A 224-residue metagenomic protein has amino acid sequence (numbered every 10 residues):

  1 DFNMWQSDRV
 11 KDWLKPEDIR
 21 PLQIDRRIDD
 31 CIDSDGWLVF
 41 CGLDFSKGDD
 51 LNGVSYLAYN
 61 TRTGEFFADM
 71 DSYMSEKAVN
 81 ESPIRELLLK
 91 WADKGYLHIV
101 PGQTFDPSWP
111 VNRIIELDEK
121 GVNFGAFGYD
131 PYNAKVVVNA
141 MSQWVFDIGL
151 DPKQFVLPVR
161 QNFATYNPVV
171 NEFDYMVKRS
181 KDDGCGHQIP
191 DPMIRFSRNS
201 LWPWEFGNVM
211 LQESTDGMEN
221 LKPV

Functional and structural regions predicted by a protein language model:
D1-Q161, N167, N171, F196-V224: RNase H-like, metal-dependent nuclease domains and their acidic two-metal-ion catalytic environment used
Q161-I189: Core RecA-like ATPase module of SF1/SF2 helicases and allied nucleic-acid translocases
P192-I194: Short acidic, glycine/proline-enriched loop segments that cap or flank alpha-helices
